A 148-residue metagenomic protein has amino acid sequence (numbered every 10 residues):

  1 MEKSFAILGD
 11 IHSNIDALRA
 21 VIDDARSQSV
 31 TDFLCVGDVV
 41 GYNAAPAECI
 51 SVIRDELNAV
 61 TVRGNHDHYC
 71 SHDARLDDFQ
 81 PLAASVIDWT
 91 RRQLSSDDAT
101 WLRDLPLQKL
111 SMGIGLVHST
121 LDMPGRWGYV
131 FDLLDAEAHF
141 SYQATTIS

Functional and structural regions predicted by a protein language model:
E2-W101: Core catalytic region of metal-dependent phosphoesterases/phosphodiesterases, especially metallo-beta-lactamase-like
P81-L82, V86-S148: Acidic, His/Gly-enriched loop-helix segments that form or flank divalent-metal centers in metallo-dependent hydrolases
